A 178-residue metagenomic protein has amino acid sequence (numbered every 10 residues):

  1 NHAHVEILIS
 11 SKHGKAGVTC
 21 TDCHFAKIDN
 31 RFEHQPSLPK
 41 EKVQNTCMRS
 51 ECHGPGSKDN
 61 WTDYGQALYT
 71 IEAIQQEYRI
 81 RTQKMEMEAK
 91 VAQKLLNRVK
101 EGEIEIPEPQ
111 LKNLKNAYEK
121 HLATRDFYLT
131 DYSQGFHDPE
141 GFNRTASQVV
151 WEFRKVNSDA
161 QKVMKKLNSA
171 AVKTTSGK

Functional and structural regions predicted by a protein language model:
N1-E77, Y128-E140: Inter-heme linker and motif-flanking segments adjacent to c-type heme-binding CXXCH motifs in c-type cytochromes
G56, E72-K178: Mature extracytoplasmic or organellar-lumen-exposed domains after removal of signal/transit peptides
